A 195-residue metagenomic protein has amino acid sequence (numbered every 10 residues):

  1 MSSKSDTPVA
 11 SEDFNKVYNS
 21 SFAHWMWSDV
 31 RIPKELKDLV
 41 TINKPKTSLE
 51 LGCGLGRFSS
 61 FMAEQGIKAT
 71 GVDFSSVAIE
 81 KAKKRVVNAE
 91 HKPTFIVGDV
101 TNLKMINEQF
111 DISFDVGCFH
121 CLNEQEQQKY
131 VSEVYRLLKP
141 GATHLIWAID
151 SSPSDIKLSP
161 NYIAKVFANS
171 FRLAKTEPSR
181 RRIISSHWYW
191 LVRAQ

Functional and structural regions predicted by a protein language model:
M1-L51, L55-M105, L122-E133, L137 (+1 more regions): Class I (Rossmann-like) S-adenosyl-L-methionine-dependent methyltransferase catalytic domain, capturing the SAM-binding
M105-S113: A short acidic, Gly/Pro-enriched loop at the edge of an enzyme's catalytic core that lines a small-molecule cofactor
I112-Q125: A short SAM/SAH-binding and catalytic strip from SAM-dependent methyltransferases
